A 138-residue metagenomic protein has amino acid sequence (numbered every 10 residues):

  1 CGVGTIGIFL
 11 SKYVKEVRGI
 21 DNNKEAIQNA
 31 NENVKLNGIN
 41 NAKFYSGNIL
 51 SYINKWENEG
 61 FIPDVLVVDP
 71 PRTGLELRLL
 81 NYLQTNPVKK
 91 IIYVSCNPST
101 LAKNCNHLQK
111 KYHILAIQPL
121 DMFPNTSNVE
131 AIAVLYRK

Functional and structural regions predicted by a protein language model:
C1-K138: Rossmann-like S-adenosyl-L-methionine
